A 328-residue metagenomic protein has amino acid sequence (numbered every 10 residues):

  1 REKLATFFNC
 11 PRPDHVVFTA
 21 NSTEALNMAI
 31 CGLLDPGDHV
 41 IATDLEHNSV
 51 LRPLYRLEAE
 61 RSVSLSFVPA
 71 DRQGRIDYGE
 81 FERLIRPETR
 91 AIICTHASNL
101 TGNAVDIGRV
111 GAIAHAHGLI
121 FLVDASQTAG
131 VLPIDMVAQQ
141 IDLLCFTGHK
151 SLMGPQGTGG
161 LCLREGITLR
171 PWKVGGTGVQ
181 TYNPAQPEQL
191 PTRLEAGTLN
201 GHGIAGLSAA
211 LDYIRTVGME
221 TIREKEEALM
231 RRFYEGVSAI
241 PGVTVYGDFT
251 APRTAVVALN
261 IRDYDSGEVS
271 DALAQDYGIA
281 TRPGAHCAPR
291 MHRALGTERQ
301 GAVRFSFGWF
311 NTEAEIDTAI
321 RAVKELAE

Functional and structural regions predicted by a protein language model:
R1-E328: Pyridoxal 5′-phosphate
